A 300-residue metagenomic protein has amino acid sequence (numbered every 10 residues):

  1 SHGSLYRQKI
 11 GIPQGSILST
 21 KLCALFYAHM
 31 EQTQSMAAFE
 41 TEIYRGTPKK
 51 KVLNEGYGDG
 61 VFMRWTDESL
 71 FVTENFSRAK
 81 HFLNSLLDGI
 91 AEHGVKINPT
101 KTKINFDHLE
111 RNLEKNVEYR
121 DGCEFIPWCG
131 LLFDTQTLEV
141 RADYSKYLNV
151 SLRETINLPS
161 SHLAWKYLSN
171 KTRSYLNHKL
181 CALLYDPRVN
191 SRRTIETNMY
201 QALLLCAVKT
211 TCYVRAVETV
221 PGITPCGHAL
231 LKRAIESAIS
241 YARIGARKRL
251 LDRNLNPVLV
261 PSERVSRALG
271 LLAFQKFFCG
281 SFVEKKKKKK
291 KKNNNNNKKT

Functional and structural regions predicted by a protein language model:
S1, T20-T66, L70-G89: Active-site palm subdomain of RNA-directed nucleic acid polymerases
S1-S4, K51-E55, K290-N297: Short intrinsically disordered, low-complexity coil segments enriched in acidic
H2-C23: Short, conserved non-catalytic motifs in the polymerase core
Y6, I10, E92-K96, N112-K287 (+2 more regions): Active-site and adjacent loop segments of nucleotide-processing enzymes that use two-metal-ion phosphate chemistry
Q8-I10, Q14, G58-G60, W65-D67 (+3 more regions): Core residues of folded domains in eukaryotic genome-function proteins
F26, M30, N105, S281-E284: Amphipathic, positively biased hydrophobic alpha-helical segments used for protein targeting and membrane insertion
N98-F106: Acidic carboxylate-rich catalytic motifs and surrounding loops in phosphoryl-/glycosyl-chemistry enzymes
